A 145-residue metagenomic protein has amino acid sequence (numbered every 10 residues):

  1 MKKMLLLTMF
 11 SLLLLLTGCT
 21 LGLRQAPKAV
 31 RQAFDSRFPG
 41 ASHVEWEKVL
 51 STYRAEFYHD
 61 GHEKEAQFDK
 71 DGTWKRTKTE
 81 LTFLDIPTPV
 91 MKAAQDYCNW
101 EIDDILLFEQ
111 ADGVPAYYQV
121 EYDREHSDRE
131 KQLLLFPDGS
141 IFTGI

Functional and structural regions predicted by a protein language model:
M1-M4: Positively charged n-region of N-terminal signal peptides that target proteins for export
L16-G18: C-terminal motif of bacterial Sec signal peptides marking the signal peptidase cleavage site
T20-G22: Bacterial signal peptide processing site
R24-A33: Short, low-complexity, disordered segments immediately C-terminal to signal peptides in bacterial exported proteins
S36-T73: Post-signal-peptide N-terminal segment of Sec-exported extracytoplasmic proteins
A55, P115-H126, E130, L135-P137: Conserved histidines in hydrophobic membrane contexts and catalytic metal-binding motifs
K64-K75, R129-I145: A short, surface-exposed beta-strand/turn
T73-D103: Long, charged/polar, surface-exposed segments that mediate recognition or autoinhibition
